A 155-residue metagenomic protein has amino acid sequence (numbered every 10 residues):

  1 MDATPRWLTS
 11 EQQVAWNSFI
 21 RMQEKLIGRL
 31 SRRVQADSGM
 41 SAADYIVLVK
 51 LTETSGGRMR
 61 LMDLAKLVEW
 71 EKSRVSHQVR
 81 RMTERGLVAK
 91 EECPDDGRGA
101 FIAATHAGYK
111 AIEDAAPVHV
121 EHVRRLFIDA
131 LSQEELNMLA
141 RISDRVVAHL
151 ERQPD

Functional and structural regions predicted by a protein language model:
M1-S10, Q133-D155: C-terminal regulatory/oligomerization modules of transcriptional regulators
M1-S38, R85-L87, N137: N-terminal leader segment of winged-helix/HTH proteins
M1-T4, R80-M138: Charged, amphipathic alpha-helical coiled-coil/dimerization segments
I20, V49-G56, A116, D144: Short, locally clustered residues in the helix-turn-helix/winged-helix DNA-binding domain
L26, L30, V68, A111-A130 (+1 more regions): Alpha-helical linker/hinge and terminal dimerization helices associated with HTH transcriptional regulators
G28-E71, D155: N-terminal helix-turn-helix DNA-binding core of bacterial DNA-binding proteins
L61, V79-R80: Short, hydrophobic-biased segments on the C-terminal half of alpha helices that form "recognition helices"
